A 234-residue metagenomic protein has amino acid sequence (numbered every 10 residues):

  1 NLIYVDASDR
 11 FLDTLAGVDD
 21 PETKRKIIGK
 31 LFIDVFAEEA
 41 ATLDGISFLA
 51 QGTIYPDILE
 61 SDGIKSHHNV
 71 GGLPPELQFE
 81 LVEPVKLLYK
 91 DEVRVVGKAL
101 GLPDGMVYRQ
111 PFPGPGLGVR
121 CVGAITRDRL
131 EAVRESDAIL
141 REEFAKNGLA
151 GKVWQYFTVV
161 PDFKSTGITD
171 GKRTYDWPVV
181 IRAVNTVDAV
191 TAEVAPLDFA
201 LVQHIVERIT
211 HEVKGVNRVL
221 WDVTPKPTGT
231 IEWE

Functional and structural regions predicted by a protein language model:
N1-E234: ATP/NTP-dependent adenylation/nucleotidyl-transfer catalytic domains that generate, transfer, or process NMP-activated
